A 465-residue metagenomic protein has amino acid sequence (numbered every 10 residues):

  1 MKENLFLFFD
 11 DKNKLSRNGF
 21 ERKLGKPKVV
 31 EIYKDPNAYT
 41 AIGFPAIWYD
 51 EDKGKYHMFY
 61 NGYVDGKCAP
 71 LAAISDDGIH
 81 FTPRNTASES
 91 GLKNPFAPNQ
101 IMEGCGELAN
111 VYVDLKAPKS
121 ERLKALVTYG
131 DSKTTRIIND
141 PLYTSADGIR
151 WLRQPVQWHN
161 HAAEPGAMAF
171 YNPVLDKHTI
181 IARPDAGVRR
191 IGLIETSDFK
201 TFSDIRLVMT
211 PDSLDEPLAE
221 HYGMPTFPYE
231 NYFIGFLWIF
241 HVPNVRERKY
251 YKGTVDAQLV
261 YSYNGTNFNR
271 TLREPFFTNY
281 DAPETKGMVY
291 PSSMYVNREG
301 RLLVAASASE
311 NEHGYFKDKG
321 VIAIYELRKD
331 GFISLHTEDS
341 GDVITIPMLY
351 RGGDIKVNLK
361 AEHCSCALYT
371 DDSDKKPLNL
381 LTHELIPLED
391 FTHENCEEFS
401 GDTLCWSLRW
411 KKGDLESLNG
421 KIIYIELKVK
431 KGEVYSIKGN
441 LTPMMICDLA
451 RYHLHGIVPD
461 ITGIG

Functional and structural regions predicted by a protein language model:
M1-G465: Carbohydrate-active catalytic/glycan-binding domains of CAZyme proteins, especially the secreted or lumenal ectodomains
